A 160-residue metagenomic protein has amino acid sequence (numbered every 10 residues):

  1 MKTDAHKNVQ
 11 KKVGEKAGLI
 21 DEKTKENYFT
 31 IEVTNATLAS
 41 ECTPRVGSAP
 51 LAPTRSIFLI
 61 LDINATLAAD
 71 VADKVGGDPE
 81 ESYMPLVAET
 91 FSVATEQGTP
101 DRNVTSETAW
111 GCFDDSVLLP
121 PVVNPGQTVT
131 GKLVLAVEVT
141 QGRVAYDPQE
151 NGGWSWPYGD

Functional and structural regions predicted by a protein language model:
M1-D160: Conserved functional micro-motifs across diverse proteins
